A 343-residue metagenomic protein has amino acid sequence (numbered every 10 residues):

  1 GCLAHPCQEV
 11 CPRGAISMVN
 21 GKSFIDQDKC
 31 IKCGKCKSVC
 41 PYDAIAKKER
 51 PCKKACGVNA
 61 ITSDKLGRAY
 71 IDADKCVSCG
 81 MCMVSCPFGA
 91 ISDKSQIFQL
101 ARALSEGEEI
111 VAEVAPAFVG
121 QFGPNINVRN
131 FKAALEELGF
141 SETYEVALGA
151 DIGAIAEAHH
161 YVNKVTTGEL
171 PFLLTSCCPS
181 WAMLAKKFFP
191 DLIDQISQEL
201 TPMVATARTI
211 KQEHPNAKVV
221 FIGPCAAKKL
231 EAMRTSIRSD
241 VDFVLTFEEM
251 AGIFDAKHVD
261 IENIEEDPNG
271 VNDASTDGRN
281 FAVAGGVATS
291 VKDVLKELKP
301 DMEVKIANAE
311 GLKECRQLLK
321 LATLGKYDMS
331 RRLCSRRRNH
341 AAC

Functional and structural regions predicted by a protein language model:
G1-A55, L333-C343: Ferredoxin-type iron-sulfur electron-transfer modules and their immediate structural context
H5-V10, V39, S85, E142 (+3 more regions): Transmembrane alpha-helical segments of multi-pass membrane transport proteins and ion-pumping complexes
C7, G14, G21, G67 (+2 more regions): Generic beta-strand structural signal
C7, P12, P41, G57 (+4 more regions): Short loop/turn motifs at secondary-structure junctions
D26-K32, Y42, P51-A112, P116 (+2 more regions): Conserved Radical SAM active-site core
K47, A73, S176: Conserved residues at beta->alpha junctions
D93-C343: Iron-sulfur-associated redox domains of electron-transfer enzymes in respiratory and anaerobic energy metabolism
